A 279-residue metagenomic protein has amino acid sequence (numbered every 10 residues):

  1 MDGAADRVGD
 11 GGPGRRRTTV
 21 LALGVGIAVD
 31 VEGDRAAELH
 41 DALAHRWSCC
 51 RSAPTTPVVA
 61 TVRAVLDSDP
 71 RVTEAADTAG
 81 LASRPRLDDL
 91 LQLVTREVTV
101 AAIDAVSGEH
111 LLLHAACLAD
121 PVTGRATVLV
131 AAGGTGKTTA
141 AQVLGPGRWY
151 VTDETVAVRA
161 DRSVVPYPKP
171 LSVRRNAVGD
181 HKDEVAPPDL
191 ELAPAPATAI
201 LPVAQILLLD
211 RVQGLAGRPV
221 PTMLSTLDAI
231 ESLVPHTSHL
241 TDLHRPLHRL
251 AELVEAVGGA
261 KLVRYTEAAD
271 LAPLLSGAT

Functional and structural regions predicted by a protein language model:
D2-L39, T55-A60, D77, A115-A116 (+2 more regions): Glycine-rich, often acidic-flanked micro-motifs that create phosphate/phosphodiester-binding or positioning elements
D41-W47: Short amphipathic alpha-helices in soluble, non-transmembrane regions that often serve as interface/regulatory elements
C49-A105, S276-T279: Charged, amphipathic alpha-helical linker segments immediately N-terminal to NTP-binding catalytic cores
R96, A132-G134: Intrinsically disordered, low-complexity linker/loop segments enriched in Gly/Pro and charged/polar residues
E97, I103, L111, D210 (+1 more regions): N-terminal/domain-start segments enriched in small and hydrophobic, helix-friendly residues, covering either
D104-D120: Pre-Walker A adenine-sensing motif
K137: Conserved lysine of the Walker
A140-A141: Post-Walker A alpha-helix
